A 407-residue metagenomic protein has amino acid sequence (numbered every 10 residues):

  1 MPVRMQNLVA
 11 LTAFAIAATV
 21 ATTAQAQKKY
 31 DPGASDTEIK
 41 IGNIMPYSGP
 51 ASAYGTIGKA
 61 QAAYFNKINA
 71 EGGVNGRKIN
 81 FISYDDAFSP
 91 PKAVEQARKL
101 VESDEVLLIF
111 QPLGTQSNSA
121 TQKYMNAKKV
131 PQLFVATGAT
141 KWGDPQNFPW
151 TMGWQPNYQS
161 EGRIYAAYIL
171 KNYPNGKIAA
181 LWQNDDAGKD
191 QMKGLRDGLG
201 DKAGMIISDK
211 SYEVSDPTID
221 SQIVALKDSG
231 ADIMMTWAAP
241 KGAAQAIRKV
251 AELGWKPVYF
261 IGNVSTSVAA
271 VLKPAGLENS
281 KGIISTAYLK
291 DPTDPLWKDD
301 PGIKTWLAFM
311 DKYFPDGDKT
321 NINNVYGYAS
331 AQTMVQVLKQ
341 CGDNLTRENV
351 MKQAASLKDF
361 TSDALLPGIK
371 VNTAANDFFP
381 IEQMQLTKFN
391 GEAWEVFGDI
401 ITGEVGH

Functional and structural regions predicted by a protein language model:
M1-K40, V405-H407: Short, low-complexity disordered leader/linker segments with a strong preference for bacterial N-terminal type II
A26-N43, A70-I79, L170-K177, N344: Immediate post-signal peptide segment of exported/extracytoplasmic ligand-binding proteins
Q27-Y30, E38, A53-K59, E71-D144 (+3 more regions): Beta-alpha junction/loop-to-helix N-cap segments that form part of ligand/metal-binding clefts
Y30-A62, Y84-P91, L113-G114, L181-D190 (+3 more regions): Extracytoplasmic "Venus flytrap"
P91-E95, E102, T140-G143, F148-L253 (+1 more regions): Extracellular/periplasmic Venus flytrap/periplasmic-binding protein
L100-L113, L133-V135, I178-W182, G230-P240 (+3 more regions): Periplasmic-binding protein-like
V250-Y326, I400-E404: Extracellular/periplasmic periplasmic-binding protein-like sensory domains
K312, G317-V325, V335-W394: Segments of small-molecule ligand-sensing domains
